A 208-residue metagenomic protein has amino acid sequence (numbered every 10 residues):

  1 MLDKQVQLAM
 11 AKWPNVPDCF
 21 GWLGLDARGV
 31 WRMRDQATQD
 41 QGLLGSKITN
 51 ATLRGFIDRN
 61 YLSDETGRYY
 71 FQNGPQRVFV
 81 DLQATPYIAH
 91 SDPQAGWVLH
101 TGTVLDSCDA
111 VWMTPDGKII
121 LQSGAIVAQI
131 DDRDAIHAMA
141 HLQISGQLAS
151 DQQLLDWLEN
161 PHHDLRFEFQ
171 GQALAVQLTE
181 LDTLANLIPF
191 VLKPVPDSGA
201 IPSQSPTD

Functional and structural regions predicted by a protein language model:
M1-G55: Long alpha-helical, hydrophobic tracts
C19-G21, T66-R68, P75, D116-K118: Short, surface-exposed beta-edge/turn micro-motifs
D26, D35, N73, D92 (+2 more regions): Acidic surface patches and DE-rich sequence motifs
R32-M33, Y70-Q72, L99, K118-S123 (+1 more regions): Generic recognition of long tandem-repeat/solenoid scaffolds
M33, Q41-P86: Short, well-structured hydrophobic secondary-structure segments
R77-I88, A95, A128-D131, A135-M139: Charge-rich alpha-helical segments
Q83-P115: Surface-exposed beta-loop interaction hotspot
C108, W112-D208: Glycine-rich, aromatic-bearing surface loops/beta-hairpins
